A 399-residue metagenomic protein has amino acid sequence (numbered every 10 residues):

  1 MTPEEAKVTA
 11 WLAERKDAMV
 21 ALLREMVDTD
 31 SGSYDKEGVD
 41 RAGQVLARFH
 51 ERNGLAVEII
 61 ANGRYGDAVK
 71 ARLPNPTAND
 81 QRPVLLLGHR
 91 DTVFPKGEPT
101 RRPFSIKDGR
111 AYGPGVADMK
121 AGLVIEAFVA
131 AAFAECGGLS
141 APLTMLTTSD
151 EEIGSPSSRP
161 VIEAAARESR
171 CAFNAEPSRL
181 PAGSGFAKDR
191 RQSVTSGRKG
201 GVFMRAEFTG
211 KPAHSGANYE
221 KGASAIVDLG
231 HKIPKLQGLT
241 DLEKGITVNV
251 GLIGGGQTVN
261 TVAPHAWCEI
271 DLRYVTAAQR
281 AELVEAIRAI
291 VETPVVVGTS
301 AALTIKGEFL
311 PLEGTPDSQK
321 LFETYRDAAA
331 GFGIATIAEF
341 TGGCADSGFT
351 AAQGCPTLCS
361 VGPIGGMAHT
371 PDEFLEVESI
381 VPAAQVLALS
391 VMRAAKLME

Functional and structural regions predicted by a protein language model:
M1-K7, S31, A61, S178-R190 (+2 more regions): Metal-dependent amide/peptide-bond hydrolase catalytic core, centered on the "pita-bread" metallohydrolase fold
T2-P114, E135-L139: Acidic/His- and Gly-rich active-site-bordering loop/insert found across diverse amide/peptide-bond hydrolases
G54, S169-C171, L358: Conserved acidic residues
L87-G88, L146-T148, F173-E176, E207-T209 (+1 more regions): Short beta-strand segments
F94, R110-V124, H214: Glycine/serine-rich anion-binding loops at beta->alpha junctions that coordinate negatively charged ligand groups
G113-A117, T148, S215-A223: Flexible, glycine/proline-enriched loop segments at strand-loop-helix junctions that form or flank small-ligand binding
M119-G197, D241, A395-E399: Acidic/histidine-rich catalytic neighborhood of metal-dependent amide-processing enzymes
